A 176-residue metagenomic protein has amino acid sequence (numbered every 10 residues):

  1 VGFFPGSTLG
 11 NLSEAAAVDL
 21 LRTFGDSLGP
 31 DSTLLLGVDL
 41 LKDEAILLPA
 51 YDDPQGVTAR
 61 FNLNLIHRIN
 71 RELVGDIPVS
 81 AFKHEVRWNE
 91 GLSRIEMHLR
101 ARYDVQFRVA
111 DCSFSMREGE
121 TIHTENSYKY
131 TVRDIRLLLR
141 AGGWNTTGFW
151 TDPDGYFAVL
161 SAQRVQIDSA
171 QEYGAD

Functional and structural regions predicted by a protein language model:
F3-F4: A conserved beta-strand element that flanks and buttresses the S-adenosyl-L-methionine
T8: Hydrophobic adenine-recognition pocket in adenosine-nucleotide-binding enzymes
N11, D43-I46, A158: Short catalytic/ligand-binding loop motif for oxyanion handling, primarily in non-cytosolic enzymes, centered on
N11-G29: A short, conserved alpha-helix within the catalytic core of class I
D26-L41: Conserved beta-strand signature within the Rossmann-like core of class I S-adenosyl-L-methionine
L40, I46-W144: Substrate-binding/catalytic lobe of Class I Rossmann-like enzymes that use SAM or dcSAM, i.e., the mid-to-C-terminal
L99-R102, T151-D176: Core SAM-dependent methyltransferase catalytic element
N145-F149: A short linear hydrophobic-aromatic micro-motif
